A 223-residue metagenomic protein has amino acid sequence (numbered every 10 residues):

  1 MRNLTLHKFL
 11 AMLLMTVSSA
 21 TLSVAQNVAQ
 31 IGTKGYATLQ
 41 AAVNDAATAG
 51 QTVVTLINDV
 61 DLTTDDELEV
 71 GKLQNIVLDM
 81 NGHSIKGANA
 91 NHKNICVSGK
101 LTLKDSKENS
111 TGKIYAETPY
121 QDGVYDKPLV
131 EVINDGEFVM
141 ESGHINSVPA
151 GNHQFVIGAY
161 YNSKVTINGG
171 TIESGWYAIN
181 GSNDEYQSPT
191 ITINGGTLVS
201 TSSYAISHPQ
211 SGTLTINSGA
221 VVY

Functional and structural regions predicted by a protein language model:
M1-A11: Bacterial N-terminal signal peptides that target proteins for export
A11-A20: Bacterial N-terminal signal peptides
S23-A25: Boundary at the C-terminal end of the N-terminal hydrophobic targeting segment
N27-A29, L78, V165: Short aromatic-centered micro-motifs
N27-I57: Acidic Gly/Asp/Thr-rich repetitive segments characteristic of extracellular carbohydrate-active and adhesion proteins
L62-V77, I85-D105, A116-F138, A150-N162 (+2 more regions): Extracellular beta-strand-rich solenoid/capping regions of secreted or surface-exposed proteins that bind or remodel
G82-A90, S106-D126, E141-H153, N168-W176 (+3 more regions): Beta-strand-rich solenoid/repeat architectures in extracellular/passenger domains of polysaccharide-targeting enzymes
